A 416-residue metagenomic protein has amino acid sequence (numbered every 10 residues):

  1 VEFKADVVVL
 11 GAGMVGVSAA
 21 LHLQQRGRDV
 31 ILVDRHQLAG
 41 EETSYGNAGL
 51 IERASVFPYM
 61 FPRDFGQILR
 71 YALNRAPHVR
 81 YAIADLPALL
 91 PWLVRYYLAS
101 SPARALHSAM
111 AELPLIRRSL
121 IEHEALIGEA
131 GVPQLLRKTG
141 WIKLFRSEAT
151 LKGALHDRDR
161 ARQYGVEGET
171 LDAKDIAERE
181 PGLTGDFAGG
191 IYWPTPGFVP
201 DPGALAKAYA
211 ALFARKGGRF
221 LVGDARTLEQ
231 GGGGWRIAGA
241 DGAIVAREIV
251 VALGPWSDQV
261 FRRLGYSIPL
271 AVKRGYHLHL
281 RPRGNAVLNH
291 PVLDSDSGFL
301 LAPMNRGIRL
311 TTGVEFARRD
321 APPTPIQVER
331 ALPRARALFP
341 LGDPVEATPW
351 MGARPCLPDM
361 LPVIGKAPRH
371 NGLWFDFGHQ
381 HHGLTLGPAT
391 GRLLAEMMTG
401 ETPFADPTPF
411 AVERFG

Functional and structural regions predicted by a protein language model:
A5-L32: N-terminal Rossmann-like FAD-binding beta1-loop-alpha1 element of flavoenzymes
Q25-Y45: Glycine-rich FAD pyrophosphate-binding loop
N47-L50, S55, Y59-A99, T227-W235 (+1 more regions): Active-site substrate-recognition segment that forms the wall of the catalytic cavity or substrate channel
L90-A211: Rossmann-like flavin
G168, D296, R336-G416: C-terminal catalytic lobe of FAD-dependent flavoproteins
L171-R179, R219-W235: A conserved short coil-to-beta-strand element within the FAD-binding core of flavoproteins
